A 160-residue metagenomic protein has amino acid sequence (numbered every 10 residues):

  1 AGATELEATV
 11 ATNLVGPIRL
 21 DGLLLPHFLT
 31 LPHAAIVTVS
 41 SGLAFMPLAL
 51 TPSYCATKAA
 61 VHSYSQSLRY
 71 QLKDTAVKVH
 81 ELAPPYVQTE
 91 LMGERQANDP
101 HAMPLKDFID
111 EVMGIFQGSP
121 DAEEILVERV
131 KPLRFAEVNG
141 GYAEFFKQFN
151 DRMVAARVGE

Functional and structural regions predicted by a protein language model:
A1-A8: Substrate-binding pocket helix/loop in short-chain dehydrogenase/reductase
D21, T57: Active-site helix of classical SDR
L23-P32, Q71: A short helix-coil junction within the Rossmann-fold of NAD(P)-dependent oxidoreductases
S41: Residue(s) in the substrate-gating loop at a strand-loop-helix junction that position the organic substrate next
A44-M46: Conserved catalytic-site region of short-chain dehydrogenase/reductase
L48-P52: Active-site loop immediately N-terminal to the catalytic Tyr-X3-Lys motif of short-chain dehydrogenase/reductase
S63, R69-R129, A143: SDR active-site lid
